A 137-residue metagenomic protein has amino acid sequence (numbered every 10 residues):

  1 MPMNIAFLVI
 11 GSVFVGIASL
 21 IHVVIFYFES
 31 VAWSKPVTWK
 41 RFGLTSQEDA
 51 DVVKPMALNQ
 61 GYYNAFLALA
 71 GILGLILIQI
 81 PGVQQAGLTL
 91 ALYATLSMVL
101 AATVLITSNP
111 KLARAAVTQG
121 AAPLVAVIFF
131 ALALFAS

Functional and structural regions predicted by a protein language model:
M1-V9, A136-S137: Short, strongly hydrophobic alpha-helical membrane anchors
L8-A32: N-terminal signal-anchor transmembrane alpha helix
S30-V53: Cytosolic, membrane-interface loops and tails of multi-pass inner-membrane proteins
E48-F66: Interfacial helix-start motif at the membrane-water boundary
Q60-L73, A121-P123: Core segments of transmembrane alpha-helices that mediate helix-helix packing or line hydrophobic substrate/ligand
L73-T103, T107-A121: Transmembrane helix-loop-helix
V127-S137: Juxtamembrane boundary at the C-terminal end of a transmembrane helix
